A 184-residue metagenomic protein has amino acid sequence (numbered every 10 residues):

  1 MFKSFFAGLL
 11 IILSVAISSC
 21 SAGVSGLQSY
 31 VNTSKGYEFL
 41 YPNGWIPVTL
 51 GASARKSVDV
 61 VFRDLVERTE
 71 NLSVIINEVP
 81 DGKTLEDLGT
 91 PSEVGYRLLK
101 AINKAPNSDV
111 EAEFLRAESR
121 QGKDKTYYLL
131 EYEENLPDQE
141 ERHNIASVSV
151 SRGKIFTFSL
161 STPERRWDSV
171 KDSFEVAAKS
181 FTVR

Functional and structural regions predicted by a protein language model:
M1-L9: Bacterial N-terminal signal peptides that target proteins for export
A16-S19: C-terminal motif of bacterial Sec signal peptides marking the signal peptidase cleavage site
S21-V24: Bacterial signal peptide processing site
Q28-V48, L65-R68: Post-signal peptide N-terminal segment of mature Sec-exported envelope proteins
G36, L88-Y96, E164-D172: Soluble non-cytosolic domains of exported or imported proteins
W45, G153-R184: Surface-exposed amphipathic alpha-helical segments
G51-V150, I155: Conserved polar/disulfide-associated segments of primarily extracytoplasmic proteins
